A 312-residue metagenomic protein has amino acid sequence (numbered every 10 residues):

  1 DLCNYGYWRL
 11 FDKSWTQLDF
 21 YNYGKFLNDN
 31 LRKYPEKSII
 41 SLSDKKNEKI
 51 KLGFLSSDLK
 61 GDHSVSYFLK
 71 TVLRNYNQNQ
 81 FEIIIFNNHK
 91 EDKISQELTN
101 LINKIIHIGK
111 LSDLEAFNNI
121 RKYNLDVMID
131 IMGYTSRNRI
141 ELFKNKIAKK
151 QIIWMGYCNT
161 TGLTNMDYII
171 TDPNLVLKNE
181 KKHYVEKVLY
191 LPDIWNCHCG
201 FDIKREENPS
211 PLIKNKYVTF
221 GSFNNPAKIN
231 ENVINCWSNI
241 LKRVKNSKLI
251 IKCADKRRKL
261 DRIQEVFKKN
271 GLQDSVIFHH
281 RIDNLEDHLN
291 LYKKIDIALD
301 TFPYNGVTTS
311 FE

Functional and structural regions predicted by a protein language model:
D1-Y217, N225, N235, E265 (+4 more regions): Alpha-helical solenoid repeat scaffolds of the TPR/TPR-like class and their adjacent stem/linker regions that mediate
Q80-E82, S238-K269, Q273-D274: A conserved nucleotide-sugar
M132, D300-Y304: Short Ser/Thr-rich beta->loop micro-motif in glycosyltransferases that lines and helps position the nucleotide-sugar
L142, I240, E312: Hydrophobic/aromatic ligand-binding patch that stacks against planar heteroaromatic rings of cofactors or nucleotides
A227-E231: A short, basic/aromatic alpha-helical/loop segment that forms part of the nucleotidyl-sugar donor-binding site
W237, L299: Hydrophobic, well-ordered secondary-structure elements that form the walls of internal hydrophobic environments
